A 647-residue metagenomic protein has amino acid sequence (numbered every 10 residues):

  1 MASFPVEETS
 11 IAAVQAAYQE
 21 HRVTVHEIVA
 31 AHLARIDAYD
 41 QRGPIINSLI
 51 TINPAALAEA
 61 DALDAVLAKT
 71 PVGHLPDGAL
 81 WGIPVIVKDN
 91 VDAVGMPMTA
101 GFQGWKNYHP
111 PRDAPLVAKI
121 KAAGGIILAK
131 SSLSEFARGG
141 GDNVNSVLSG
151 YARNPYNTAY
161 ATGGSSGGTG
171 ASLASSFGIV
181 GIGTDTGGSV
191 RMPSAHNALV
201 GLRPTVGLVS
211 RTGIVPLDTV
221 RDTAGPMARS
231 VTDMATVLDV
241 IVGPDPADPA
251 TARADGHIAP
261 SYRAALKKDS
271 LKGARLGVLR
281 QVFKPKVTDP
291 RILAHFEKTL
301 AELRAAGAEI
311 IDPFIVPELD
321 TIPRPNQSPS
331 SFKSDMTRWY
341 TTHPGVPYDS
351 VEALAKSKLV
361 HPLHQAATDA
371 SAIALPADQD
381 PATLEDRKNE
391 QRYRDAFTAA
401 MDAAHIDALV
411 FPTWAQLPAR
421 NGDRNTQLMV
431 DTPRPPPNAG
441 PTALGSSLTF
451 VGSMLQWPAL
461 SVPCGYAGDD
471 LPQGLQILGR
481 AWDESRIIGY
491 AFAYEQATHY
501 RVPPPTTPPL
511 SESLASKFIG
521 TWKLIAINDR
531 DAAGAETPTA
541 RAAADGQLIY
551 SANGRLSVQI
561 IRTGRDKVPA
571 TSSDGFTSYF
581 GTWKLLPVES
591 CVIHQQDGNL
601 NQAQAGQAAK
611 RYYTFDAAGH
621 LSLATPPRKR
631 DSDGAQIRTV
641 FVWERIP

Functional and structural regions predicted by a protein language model:
A2-K106, A137-R138, T251-A254, I258-R263 (+2 more regions): Short, well-ordered alpha-helical
H21, G82, A122, G178 (+2 more regions): Glycine-rich, small-residue loops and helix-cap segments that act as flexible hinges at active-site edges
V29-A30, D61, S261-Y262, T288-F314 (+2 more regions): Acyltransferase
A38, A174-R280, P285, E297-R304 (+3 more regions): Structural helix-boundary/capping segments
L80-A100, A265, S270-Q281, S330-T398 (+2 more regions): Short helix-loop capping/hinge segments that flank enzyme active sites or metal/cofactor-binding pockets
L80-A224, P249-R253, G277-V282, F411-P436: Short glycine/serine-rich loop/turn segments
R253-A254, P418-S446, A535-T539, V568-D574 (+1 more regions): Short, surface-exposed loop/helix-turn segments at secondary-structure junctions that function as lids/hinges flanking
E512-P647: Lipid interaction determinants
